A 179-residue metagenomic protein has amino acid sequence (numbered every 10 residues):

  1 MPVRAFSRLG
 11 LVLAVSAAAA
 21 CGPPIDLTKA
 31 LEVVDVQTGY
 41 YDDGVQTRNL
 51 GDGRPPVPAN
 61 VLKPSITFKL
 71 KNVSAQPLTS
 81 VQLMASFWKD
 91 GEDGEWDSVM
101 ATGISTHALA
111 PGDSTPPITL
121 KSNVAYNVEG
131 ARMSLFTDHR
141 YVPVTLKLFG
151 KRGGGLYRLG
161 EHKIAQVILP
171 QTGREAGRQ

Functional and structural regions predicted by a protein language model:
M1-G10: Bacterial N-terminal signal peptides that target proteins for export
A17-A20: C-terminal motif of bacterial Sec signal peptides marking the signal peptidase cleavage site
G22-S65, V167-R178: Low-complexity, acidic Ser/Thr/Pro/Gly-rich terminal tails and inter-domain linkers that flank the onset of structured
P58-L62, P77, F136-R140: A generic structural micro-feature
L70-S74: Asparagine-centered strand-capping/turn motif at beta-strand->loop junctions
A75-G94: Short acidic, flexible loop segments centered on an aromatic residue
V99-P170: Short, solvent-exposed, Trp/other aromatic-anchored flexible loops in extracytoplasmic proteins
